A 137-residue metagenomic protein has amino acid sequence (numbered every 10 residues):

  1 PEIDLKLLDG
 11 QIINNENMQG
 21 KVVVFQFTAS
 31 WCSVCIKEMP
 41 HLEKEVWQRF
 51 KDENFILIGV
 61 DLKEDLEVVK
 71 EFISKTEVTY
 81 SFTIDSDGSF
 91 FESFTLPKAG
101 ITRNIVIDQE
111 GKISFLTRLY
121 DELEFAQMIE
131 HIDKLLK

Functional and structural regions predicted by a protein language model:
E2-V23, F94: A short beta-strand-turn-helix
V24-F25, L57: Hydrophobic beta-strand anchors of alpha/beta hydrolase catalytic cores
F27-K44: Conserved redox-active cysteine motifs that mediate thiol-disulfide chemistry, especially di-cysteine Cys-X(1-2)-Cys
A29, L62, D87: Active-site loop/turn elements of alpha/beta-hydrolase fold enzymes, especially the short glycine-/histidine-rich
Q48-E53, E77: Short helix-capping segments at alpha-helix termini
I58, K70-Q109: Short, internal strand/loop/helix patches that form the active-site neighborhood or redox-interaction surface
T102-K137: Thiol-/selenol-based redox modules, centered on thioredoxin-like and closely related oxidoreductase domains
